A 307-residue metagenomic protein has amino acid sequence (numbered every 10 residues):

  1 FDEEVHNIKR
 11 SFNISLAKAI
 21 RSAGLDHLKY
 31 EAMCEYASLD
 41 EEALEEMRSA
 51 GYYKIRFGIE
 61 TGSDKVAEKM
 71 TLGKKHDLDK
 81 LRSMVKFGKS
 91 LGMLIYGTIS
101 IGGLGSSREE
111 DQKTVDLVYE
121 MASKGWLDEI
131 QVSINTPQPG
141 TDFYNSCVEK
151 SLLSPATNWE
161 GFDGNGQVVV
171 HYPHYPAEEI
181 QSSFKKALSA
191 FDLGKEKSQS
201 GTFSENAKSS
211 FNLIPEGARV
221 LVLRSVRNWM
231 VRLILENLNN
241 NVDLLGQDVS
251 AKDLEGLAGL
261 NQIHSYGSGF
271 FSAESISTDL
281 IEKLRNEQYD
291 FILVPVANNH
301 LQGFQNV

Functional and structural regions predicted by a protein language model:
F1-Y96, G103: Conserved SAM/AdoMet-binding glycine-rich loop
D2, G58, S133, Y266 (+1 more regions): Conserved residues at the C-terminal ends of beta-strands
E31, R56, Y96-T98, Q131 (+3 more regions): A structural signal for isolated positions on well-ordered beta-strands in alpha/beta enzyme cores
E46-I55, Q112-I134, L257-G269: Structural recognition of alpha->loop->beta junctions
K89, M93-T98, R108, M121-K124: Conserved beta-strand->loop/alpha-helix structural units within folded catalytic cores of enzymes with alpha/beta
E109-S210: C-terminal accessory regions of radical SAM enzymes
S210-V220: A short, charged/proline- and glycine-enriched loop that marks the coil->beta-strand transition at the N-terminal
R219-V307: Active-site and donor-binding regions of nucleotide-sugar-utilizing enzymes
